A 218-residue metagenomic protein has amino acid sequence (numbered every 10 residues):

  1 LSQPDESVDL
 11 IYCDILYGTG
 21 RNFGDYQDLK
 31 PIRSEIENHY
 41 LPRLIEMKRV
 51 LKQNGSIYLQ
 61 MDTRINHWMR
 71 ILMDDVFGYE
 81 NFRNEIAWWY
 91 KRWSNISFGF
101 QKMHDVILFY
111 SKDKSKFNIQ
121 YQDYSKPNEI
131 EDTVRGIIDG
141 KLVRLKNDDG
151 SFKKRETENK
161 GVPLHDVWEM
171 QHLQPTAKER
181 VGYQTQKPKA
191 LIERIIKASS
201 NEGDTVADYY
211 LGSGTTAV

Functional and structural regions predicted by a protein language model:
L1-V218: Core catalytic lobe of class I
